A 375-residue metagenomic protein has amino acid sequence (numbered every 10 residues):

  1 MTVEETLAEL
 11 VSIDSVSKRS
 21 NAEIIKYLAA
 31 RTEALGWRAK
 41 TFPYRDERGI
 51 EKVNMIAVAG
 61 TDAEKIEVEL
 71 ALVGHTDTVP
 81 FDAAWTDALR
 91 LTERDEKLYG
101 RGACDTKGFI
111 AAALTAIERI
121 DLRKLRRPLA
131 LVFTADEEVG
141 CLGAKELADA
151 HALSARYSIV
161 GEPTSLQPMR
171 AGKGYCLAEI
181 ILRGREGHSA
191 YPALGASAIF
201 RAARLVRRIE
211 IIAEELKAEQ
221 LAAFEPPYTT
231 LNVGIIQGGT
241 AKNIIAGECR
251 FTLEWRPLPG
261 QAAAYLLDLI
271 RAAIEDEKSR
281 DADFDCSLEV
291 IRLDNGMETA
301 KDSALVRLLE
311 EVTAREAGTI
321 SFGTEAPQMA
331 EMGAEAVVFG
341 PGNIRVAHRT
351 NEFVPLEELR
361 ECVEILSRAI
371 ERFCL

Functional and structural regions predicted by a protein language model:
M1-L98, L122-L125, N343: Acidic/His- and Gly-rich active-site-bordering loop/insert found across diverse amide/peptide-bond hydrolases
L10, D14, E162, A202 (+1 more regions): Residue-level signal for inorganic ion chemistry
L72, T92-E138, E179-L182, A193-A213 (+2 more regions): Alpha-helical metal-binding/catalytic segments enriched in His/Glu/Asp
V73-G74, V132-T134, S158-E162, I181-R183 (+2 more regions): Short beta-strand segments
T76, K97, V132-V139, P163-L166 (+2 more regions): Acidic, glycine-rich active-site loops and adjacent beta-strand->loop/helix elements that engage anionic groups
V79-R94, A155, R170-I181: Acidic-glycine-rich active-site phosphate/pyrophosphate-binding loop
T106-L177, C374: Acidic/histidine-rich catalytic neighborhood of metal-dependent amide-processing enzymes
R170, L177-L375: Metal-dependent amide/peptide-bond hydrolase catalytic core, centered on the "pita-bread" metallohydrolase fold
